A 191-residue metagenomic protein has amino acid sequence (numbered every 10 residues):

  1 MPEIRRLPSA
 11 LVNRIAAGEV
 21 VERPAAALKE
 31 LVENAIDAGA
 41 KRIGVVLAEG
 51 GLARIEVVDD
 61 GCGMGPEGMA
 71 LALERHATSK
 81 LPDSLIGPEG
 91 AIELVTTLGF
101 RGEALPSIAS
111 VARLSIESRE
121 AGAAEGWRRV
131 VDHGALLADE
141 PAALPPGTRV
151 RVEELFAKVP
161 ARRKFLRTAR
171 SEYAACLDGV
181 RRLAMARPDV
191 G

Functional and structural regions predicted by a protein language model:
M1-G191: N-terminal phosphate-binding caps/lids of nucleotide- and nucleic-acid-binding domains
